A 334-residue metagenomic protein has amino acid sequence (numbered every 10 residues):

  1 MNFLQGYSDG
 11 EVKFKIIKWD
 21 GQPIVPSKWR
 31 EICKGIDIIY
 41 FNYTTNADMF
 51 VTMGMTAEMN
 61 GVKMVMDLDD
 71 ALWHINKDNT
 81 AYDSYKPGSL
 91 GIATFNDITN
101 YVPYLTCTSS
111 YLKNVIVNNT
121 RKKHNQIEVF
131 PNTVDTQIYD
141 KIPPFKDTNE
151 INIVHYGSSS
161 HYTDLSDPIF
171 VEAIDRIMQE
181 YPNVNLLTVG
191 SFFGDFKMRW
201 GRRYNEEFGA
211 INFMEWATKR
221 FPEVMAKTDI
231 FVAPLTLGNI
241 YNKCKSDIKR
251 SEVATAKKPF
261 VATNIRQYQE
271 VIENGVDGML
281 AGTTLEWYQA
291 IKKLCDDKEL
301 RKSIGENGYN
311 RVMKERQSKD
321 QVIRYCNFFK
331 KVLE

Functional and structural regions predicted by a protein language model:
M1-G6, D135-I138, D147-A226: Conserved catalytic-core segment of nucleotide-activated headgroup transferases in glycan assembly
R30, M55, M59, S84-L105: Membrane-proximal helix-turn-helix segments that form the acceptor-binding/catalytic region of lipid-linked
I39-Y40, Y101-S110, L187: A short beta-strand/loop micro-motif in the catalytic core of glycosyltransferases that engages the nucleotide-sugar
M66-F95, Q137, N149, S158 (+1 more regions): Acceptor-binding helix/loop patch of EC 2.4 sugar-transfer enzymes, predominantly nucleotide-sugar-dependent
Y111, T133: Carbohydrate-associated surface elements
Y162-L165, N212-V224, F231-E252, V261-E270: Nucleotide-sugar-dependent
N274-L285, K293-E299: Conserved acidic donor-binding segment of nucleotide-sugar-dependent glycosyltransferases
E299-K330: A charged, aromatic-enriched C-terminal amphipathic alpha-helix characteristic of glycosyltransferases across folds
